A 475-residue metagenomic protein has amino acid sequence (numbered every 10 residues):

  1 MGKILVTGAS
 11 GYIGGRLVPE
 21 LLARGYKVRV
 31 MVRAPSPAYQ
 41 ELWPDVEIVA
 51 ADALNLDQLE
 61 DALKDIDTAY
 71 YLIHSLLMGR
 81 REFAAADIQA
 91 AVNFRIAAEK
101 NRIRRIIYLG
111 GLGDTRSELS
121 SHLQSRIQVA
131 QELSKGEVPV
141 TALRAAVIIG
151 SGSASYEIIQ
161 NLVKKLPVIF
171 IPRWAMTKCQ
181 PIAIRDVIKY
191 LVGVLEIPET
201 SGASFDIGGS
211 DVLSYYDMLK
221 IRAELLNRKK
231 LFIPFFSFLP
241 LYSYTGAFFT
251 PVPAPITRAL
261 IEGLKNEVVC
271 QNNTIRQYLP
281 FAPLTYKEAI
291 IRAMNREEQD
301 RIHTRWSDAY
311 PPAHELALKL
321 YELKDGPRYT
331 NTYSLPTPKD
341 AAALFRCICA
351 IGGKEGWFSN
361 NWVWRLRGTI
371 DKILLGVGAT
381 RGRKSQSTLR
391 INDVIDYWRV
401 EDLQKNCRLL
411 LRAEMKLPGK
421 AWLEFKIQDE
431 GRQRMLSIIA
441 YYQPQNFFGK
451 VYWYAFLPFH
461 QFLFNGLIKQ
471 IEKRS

Functional and structural regions predicted by a protein language model:
G2-Y26: N-terminal Rossmann NAD(P)H-binding glycine-rich loop of SDR-like oxidoreductase domains
S36-N101, G111-E118: NAD(P)H-binding glycine-rich loop region in Rossmannoid oxidoreductase-like domains and their noncatalytic homologs
A90, A154-S155, W174-L195, A203 (+1 more regions): Substrate-positioning beta->alpha
G110, Q131-G152, I158-N161, F170: Conserved beta-loop-beta element that borders a ligand/cofactor-binding pocket
H122, G150-I158, V194-F205, R228-K229: Glycine/proline-rich active-site loop of Rossmann-fold NAD(P)-dependent oxidoreductases
L195, L284-K287, I291, N295-G378: Hydrophobic ligand-binding cavity/cleft-lining segments
A223-V269, H303-R305, S359-K372: Terminal hydrophobic/aromatic helix or amphipathic segment near a protein terminus
A413-Q461: Beta-strand/loop substructures that line and gate deep hydrophobic ligand-binding cavities in soluble
